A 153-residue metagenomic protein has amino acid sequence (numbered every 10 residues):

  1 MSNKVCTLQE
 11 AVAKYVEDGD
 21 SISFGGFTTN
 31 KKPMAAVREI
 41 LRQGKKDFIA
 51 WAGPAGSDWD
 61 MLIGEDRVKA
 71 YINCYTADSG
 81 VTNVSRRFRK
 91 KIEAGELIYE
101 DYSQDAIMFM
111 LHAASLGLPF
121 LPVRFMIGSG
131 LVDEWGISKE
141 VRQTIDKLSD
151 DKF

Functional and structural regions predicted by a protein language model:
M1-F153: Conserved alpha/beta enzyme-core scaffold
